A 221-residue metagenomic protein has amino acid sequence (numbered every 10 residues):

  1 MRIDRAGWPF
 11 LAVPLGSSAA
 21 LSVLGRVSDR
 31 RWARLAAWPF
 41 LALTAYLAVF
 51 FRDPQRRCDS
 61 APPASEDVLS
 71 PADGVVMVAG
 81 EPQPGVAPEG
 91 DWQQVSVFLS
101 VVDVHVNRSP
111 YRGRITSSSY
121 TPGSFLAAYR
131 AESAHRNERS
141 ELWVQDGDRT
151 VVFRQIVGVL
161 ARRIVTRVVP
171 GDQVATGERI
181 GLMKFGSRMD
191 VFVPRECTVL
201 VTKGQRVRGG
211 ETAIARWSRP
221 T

Functional and structural regions predicted by a protein language model:
M1-T221: Short amphipathic, positively biased membrane-proximal segments that drive organelle/inner-membrane targeting
